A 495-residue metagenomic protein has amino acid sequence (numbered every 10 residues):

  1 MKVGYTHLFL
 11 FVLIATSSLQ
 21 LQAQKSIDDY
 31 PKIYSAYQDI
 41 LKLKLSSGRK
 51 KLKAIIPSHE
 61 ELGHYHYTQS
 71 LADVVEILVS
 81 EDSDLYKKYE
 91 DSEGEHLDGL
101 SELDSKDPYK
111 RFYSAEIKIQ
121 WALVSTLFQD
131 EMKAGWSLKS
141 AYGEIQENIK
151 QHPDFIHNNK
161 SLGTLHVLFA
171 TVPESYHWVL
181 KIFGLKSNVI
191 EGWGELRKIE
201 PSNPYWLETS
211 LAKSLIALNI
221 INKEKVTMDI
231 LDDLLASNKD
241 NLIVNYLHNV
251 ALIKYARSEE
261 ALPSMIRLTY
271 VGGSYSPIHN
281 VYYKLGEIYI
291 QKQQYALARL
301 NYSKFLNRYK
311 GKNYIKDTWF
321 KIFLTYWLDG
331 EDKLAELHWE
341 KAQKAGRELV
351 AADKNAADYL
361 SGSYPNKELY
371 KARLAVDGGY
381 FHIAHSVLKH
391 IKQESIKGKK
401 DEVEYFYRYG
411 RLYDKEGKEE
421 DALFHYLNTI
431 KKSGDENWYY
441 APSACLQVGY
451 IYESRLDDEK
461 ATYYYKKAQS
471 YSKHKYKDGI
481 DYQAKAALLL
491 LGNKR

Functional and structural regions predicted by a protein language model:
M1-K32, R257-S258: Bacterial Sec-dependent N-terminal signal peptides
Q24-S26, K53-E60, D104-S105, Q151 (+10 more regions): Solenoid-like repeat scaffolds
S26-K32, D107, F155-I156, P173-E174 (+9 more regions): Generic helix N-cap/helix-start motif at coil->alpha-helix transitions
D28-D29, D39, L43-K50, H66-I230: Short coil/linker segments at helix-helix boundaries
Y37, L71, L78, E116 (+13 more regions): Residue-level recognition of tetratricopeptide repeat
L43, Q129, S187, I221-N222 (+6 more regions): Residue-level detector of the short coil/turn that links helix A to helix B within each tetratricopeptide repeat
R49-K53, Y86-E102, K133-Q146, G184-K198 (+8 more regions): Alpha-helical repeat scaffolds
Y67-L78, H157-H166, E208-I220, H279-V281 (+5 more regions): TPR/TPR-like alpha-solenoid helical repeat scaffolds
